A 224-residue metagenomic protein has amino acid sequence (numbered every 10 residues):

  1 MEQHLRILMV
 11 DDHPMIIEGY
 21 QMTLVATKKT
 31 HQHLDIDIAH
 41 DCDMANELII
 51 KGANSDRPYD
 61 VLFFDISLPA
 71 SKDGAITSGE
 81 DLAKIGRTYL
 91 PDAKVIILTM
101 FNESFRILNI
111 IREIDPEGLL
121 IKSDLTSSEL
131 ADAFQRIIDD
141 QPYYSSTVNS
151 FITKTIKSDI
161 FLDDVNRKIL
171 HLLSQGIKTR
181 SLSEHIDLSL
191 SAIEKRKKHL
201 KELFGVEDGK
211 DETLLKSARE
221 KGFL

Functional and structural regions predicted by a protein language model:
H4-L24: Conserved acidic segment of CheY-like receiver
I38-V61: Acidic, metal-coordinating helix/loop segments flanking the phosphotransfer/catalytic sites of two-component signaling
K51-D56, I85-D92, E113-I114: Conserved phosphotransfer cores of two-component systems
S55, Y59-G86: Conserved phosphotransfer microenvironments
K84-R106, I121: A short, hydrophobic beta-strand element within the central beta-sheet of small alpha/beta folds
L108-R112, P116-G118, S123-I160: Short, flexible helix-to-coil linker/hinge segments that flank and couple to helix-turn-helix
T153-E194, K198: Helix-turn-helix DNA-binding segment
K201-L224: Basic, Lys/Arg-enriched C-terminal extension of HTH/homeodomain DNA-binding domains
